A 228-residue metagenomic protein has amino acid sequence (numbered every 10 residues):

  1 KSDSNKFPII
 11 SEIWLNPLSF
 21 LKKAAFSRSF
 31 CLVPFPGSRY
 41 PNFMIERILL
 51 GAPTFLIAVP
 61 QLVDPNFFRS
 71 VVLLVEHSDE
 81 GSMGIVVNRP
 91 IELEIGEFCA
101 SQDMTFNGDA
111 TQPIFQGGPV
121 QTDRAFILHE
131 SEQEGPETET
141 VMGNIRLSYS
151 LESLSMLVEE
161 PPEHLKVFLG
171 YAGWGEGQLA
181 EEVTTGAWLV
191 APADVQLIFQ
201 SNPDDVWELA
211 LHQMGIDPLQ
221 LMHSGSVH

Functional and structural regions predicted by a protein language model:
D3-N5, N16, Y40-N42: Intrinsic-disorder-associated, low-complexity terminal segments enriched in Asp/Asn/His/Tyr and depleted of Lys/Arg
N5-I9, I13, A25: Residues flanking N-terminal targeting/processing segments that define the start of mature chains
F20-S29: Positively charged N-terminal leader segments that act as targeting/secretion signals
M44-H228: A short aromatic-anchored loop/beta-hairpin motif
